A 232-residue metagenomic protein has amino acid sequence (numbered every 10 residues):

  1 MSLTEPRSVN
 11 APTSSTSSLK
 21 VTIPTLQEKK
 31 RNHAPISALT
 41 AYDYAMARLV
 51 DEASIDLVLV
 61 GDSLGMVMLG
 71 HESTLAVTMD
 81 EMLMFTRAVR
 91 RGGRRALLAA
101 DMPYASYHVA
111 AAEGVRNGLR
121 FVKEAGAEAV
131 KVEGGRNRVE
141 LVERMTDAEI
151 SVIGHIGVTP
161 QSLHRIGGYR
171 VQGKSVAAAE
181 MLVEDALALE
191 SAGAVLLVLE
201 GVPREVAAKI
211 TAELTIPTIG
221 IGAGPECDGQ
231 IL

Functional and structural regions predicted by a protein language model:
S2-L232: Alpha/beta enzyme core
